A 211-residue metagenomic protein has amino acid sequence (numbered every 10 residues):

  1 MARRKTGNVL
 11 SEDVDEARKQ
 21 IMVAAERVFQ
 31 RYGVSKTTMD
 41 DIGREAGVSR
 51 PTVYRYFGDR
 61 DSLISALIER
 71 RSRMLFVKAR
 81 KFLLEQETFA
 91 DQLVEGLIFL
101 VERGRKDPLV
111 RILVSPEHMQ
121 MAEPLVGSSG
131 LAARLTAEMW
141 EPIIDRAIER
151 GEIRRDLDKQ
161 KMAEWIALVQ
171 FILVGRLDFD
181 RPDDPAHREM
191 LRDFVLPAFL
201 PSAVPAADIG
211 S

Functional and structural regions predicted by a protein language model:
M1-N8, A137-R150, A167-V169, G175-S211: C-terminal peripheral helix-coil segments that are non-catalytic and often amphipathic
M1-Y32, K36-E45, S62-S65: Basic, helix-initiating cap at the start of DNA-binding domains
A25, A46-F57: Short hydrophobic/aromatic patch on the recognition helix
F57, I68, Q170: DNA major-groove recognition helix of helix-turn-helix
A66, A79-L109, A163-I166, R188: Hydrophobic alpha-helical connector segments
E69-F76: Short, basic, alpha-helical segments at the C-terminal edge of helix-turn-helix-like DNA-binding modules
G104-G127: Amphipathic alpha-helical segments used for helix-helix packing
A122-E152, Q160-E164: Amphipathic alpha-helical packing segments from all-alpha helical-bundle domains
